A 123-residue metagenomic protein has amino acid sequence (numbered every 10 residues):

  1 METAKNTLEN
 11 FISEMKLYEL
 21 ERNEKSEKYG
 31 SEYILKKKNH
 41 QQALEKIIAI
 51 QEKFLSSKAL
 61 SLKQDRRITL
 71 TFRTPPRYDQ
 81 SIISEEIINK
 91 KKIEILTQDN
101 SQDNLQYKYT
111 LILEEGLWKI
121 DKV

Functional and structural regions predicted by a protein language model:
M1-R22: Short, aromatic-enriched amphipathic alpha-helices that serve as compact interaction elements
K5-I12, Q41, R67, I93 (+1 more regions): Generic N-terminal initiation segments characterized by hydrophobic and/or small/turn-forming residues
E9, E27, S31, E52 (+2 more regions): Intrinsically disordered, low-complexity segments enriched in small/polar residues
L17-I47: N-terminal interaction modules that seed assembly of large macromolecular complexes
N39-D103: Surface-exposed, charged secondary-structure patches
N104-V123: Short beta-strand edge/turn micro-motifs at domain boundaries
